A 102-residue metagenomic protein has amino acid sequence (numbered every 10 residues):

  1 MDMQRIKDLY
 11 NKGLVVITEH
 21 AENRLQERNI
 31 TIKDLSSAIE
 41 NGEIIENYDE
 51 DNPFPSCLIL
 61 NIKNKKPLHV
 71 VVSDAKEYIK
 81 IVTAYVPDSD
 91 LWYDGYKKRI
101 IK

Functional and structural regions predicted by a protein language model:
M1-K102: Ribonuclease/tRNase effector modules and their secretory precursors
